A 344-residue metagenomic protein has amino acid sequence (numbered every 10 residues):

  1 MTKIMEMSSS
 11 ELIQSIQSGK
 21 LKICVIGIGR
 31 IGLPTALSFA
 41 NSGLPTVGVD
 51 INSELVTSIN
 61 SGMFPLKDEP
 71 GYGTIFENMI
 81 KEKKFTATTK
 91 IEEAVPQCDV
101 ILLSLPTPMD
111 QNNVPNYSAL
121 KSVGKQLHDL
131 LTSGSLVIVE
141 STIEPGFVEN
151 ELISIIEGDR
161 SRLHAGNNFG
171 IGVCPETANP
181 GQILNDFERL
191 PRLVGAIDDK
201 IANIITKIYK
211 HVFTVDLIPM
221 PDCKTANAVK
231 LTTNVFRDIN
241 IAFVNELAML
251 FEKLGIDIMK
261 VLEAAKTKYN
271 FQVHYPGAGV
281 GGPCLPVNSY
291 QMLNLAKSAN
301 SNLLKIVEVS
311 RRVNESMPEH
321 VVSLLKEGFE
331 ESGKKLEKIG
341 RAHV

Functional and structural regions predicted by a protein language model:
T2-R341: Structural/interface elements that position substrates and couple domains in central-metabolism enzymes
